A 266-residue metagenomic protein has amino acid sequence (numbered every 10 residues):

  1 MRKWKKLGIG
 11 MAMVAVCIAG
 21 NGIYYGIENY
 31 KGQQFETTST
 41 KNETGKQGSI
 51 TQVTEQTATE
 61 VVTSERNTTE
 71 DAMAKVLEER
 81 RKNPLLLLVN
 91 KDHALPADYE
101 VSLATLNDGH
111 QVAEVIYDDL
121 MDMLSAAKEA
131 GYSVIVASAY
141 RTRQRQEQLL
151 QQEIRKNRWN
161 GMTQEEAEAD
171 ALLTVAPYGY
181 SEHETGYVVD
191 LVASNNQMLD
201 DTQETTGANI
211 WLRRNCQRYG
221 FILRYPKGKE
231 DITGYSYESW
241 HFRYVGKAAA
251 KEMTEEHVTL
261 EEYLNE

Functional and structural regions predicted by a protein language model:
R2-E266: Extracytoplasmic cell-surface/polysaccharide-interacting catalytic and binding patches
